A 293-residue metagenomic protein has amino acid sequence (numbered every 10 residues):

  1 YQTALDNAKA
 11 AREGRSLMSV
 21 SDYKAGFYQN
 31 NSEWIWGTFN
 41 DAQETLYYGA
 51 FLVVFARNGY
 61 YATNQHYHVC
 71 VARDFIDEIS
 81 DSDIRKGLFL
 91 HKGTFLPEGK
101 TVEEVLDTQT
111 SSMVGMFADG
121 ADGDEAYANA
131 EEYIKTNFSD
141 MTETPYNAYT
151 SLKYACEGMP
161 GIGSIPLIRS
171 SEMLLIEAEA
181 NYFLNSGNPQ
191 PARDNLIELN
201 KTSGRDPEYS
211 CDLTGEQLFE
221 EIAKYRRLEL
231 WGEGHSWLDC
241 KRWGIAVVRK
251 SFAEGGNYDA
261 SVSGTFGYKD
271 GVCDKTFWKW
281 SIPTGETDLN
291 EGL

Functional and structural regions predicted by a protein language model:
Y1-L52, D77-L293: Acidic/polar-rich alpha-helix caps and helix-coil junctions
R57-R73: Short, cationic low-complexity segments
